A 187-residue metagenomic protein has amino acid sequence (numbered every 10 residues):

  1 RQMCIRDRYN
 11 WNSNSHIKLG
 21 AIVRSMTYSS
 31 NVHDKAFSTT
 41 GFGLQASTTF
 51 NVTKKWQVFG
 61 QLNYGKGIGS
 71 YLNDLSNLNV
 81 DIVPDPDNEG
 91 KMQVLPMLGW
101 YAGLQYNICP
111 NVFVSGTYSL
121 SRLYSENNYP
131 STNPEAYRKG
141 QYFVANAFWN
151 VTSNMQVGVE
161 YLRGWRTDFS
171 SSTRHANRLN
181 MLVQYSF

Functional and structural regions predicted by a protein language model:
R1-I5: Short, small-residue-biased leader/transition segments that mark boundaries at the very start of proteins
D7, L44-A46, A102, A145 (+2 more regions): Membrane-embedded beta-strands of outer-membrane beta-barrel proteins, especially the hydrophobic/small aromatic
D7-W11, F50, Y106, W149 (+2 more regions): Residue-level signature of outer-membrane beta-barrel architecture
N10-N133, Y137: Detector for outer-membrane/organellar transmembrane beta-barrel domains, recognizing the amphipathic beta-strand
Y137, D168-T173: Solvent-exposed loop/turn segments connecting transmembrane beta-strands in outer-membrane beta-barrel proteins
G140-F143: A short, acidic, amphipathic alpha-helical segment used as a generic capping/interface helix at domain edges
N146-E160: C-terminal closing repeat unit and adjoining cap/tail of repeat-based domains
W149-V151, H175-F187: Outer-membrane beta-barrel "beta-signal"
